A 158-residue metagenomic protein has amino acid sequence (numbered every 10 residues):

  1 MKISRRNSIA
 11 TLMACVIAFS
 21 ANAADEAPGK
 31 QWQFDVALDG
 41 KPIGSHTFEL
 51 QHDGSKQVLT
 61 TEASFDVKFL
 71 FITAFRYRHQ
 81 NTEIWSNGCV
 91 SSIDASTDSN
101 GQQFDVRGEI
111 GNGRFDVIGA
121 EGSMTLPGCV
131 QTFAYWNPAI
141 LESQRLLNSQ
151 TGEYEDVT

Functional and structural regions predicted by a protein language model:
M1-K2, L141: General helical secondary-structure elements
K2-S4, S8-A10, A14-F75, Q80 (+2 more regions): N-terminal cleavable signal peptides for secretion/export
A27-G29, S91-T158: Solvent-exposed helix/loop surface patches that form functional interfaces
E49-G54, W85-N87, I110: Short, low-complexity Ser/Thr-rich regulatory SLiMs
V67-F69, N81-I84, E109, F115-V117: Short, intrinsically disordered/low-complexity patches at protein termini and at juxtamembrane boundaries
